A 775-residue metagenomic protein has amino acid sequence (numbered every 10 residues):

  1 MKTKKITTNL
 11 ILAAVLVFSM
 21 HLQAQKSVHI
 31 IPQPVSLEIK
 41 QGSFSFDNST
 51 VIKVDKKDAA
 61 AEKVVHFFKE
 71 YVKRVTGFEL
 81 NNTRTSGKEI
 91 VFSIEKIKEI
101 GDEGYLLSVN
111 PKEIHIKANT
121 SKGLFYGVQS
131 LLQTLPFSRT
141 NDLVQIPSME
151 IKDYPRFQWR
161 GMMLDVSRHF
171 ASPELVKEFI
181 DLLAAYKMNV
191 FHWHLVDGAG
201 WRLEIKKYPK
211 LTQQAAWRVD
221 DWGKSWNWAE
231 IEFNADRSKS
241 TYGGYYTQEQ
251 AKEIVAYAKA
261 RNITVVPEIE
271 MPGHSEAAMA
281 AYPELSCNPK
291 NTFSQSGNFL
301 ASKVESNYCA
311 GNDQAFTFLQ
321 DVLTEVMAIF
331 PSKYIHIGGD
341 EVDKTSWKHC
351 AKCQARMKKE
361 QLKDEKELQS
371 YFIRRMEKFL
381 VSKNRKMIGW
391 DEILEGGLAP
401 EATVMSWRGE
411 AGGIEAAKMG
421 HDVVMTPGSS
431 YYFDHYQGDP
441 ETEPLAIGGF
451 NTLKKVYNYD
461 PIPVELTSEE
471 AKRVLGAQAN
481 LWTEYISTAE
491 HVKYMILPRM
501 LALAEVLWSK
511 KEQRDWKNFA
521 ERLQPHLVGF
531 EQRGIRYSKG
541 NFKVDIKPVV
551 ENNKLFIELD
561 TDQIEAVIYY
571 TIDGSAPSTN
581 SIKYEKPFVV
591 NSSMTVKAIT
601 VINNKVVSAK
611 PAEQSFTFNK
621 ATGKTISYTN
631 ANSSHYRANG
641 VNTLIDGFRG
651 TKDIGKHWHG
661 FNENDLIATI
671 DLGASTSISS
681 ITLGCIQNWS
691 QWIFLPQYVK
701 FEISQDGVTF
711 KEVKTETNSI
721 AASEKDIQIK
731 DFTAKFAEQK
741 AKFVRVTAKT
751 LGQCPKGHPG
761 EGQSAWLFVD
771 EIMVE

Functional and structural regions predicted by a protein language model:
M1-H29: Bacterial Sec-dependent N-terminal signal peptides
A24, K53, K510, R514-T669 (+2 more regions): Short, compositionally stereotyped local motifs that mark structural "simplifiers"
Q25-W159, H491, L507-R533: Contiguous, structured surface segment used for ligand recognition
K98-Y334, R375, F379, Q478-T483: Feature activates predominantly on carbohydrate-active enzymes
T120, T600-N604, T750-G752: Surface-exposed loop/turn motifs at beta-strand-loop junctions within extracellular Ig-like and Fibronectin type III
P283, S296-F299, K303-E401, W407-E415: Active-site neighborhood of glycoside hydrolase catalytic domains
M387-A402, R408-F556: Flexible, acidic glycine-rich loops studded with aromatic residues
G650-K714, D726-E775: Aromatic, loop-rich ligand-recognition surfaces of beta-strand-rich domains
